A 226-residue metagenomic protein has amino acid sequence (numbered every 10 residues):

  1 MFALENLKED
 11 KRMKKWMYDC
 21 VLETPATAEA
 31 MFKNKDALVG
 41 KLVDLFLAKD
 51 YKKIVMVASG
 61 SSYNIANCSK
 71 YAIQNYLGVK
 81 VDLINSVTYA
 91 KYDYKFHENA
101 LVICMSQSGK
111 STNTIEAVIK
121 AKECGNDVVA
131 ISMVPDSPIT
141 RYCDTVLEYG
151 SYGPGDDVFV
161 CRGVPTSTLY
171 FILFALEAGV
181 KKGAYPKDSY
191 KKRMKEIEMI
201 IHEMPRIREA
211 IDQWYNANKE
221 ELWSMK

Functional and structural regions predicted by a protein language model:
F2-A30: N-terminal amphipathic/basic leader segments beginning at the initiator methionine
D10, K14-M17, Y51-S59, E209 (+1 more regions): Glycine-rich phosphate/diphosphate-binding loops and the adjacent beta-loop-alpha structural elements that coordinate
W16, F174-Y215: Internal, active-site/partner-interface "lid" segment
P25-A28, A178, K182, K226: Short amphipathic alpha-helical interaction patches enriched in hydrophobic/aromatic residues with interspersed Lys/Arg
A26-K33, G78-D82: Short coil-to-helix leader/linker segments, especially the first N-terminal amphipathic alpha-helix with its helix
E29-N34, L38-L47, K195-K226: Cofactor-pocket helix-loop regions in the catalytic cores of large enzyme subunits
A37-G40, L47-R193: Glycine-rich phosphate-binding loops that contact phosphosugars or nucleotide phosphates
